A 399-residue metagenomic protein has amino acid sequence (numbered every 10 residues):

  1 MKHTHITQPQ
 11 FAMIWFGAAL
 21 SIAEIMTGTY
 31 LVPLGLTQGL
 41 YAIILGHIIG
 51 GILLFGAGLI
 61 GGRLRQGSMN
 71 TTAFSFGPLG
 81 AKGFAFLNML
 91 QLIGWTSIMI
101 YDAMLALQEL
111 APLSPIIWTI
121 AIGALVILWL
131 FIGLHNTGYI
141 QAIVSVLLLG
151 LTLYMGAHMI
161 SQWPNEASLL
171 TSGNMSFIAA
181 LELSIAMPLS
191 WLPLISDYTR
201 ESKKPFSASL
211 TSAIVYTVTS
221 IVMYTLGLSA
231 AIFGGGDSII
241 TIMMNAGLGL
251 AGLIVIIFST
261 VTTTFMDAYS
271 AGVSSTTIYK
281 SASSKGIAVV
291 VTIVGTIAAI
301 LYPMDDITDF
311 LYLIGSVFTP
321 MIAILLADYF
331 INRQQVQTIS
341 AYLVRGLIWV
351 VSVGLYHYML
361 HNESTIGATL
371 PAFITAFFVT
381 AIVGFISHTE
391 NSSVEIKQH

Functional and structural regions predicted by a protein language model:
M1-Q38, N136, S176-L181, P193 (+2 more regions): Membrane-interface "cap" regions at the ends of multi-pass membrane proteins
I14-A18, F84-M89, L110-G133, V146-G156 (+3 more regions): Transmembrane alpha-helical segments of multi-pass small-molecule transport proteins
T29-P33, L59, D102-L110, G123-V144 (+3 more regions): Membrane-water interface regions at transmembrane-helix termini and the short interhelical loops of multi-pass membrane
Y30-L59, G80-K82, Y216-T217, P371 (+1 more regions): Extracellular loop-to-transmembrane helix junctions
I44-F76, G83-M89, F385-S393: Juxtamembrane transmembrane-helix boundary signature
A81-P115, V146, V261-T277: Hydrophobic transmembrane alpha-helices that form the core helical bundles of multi-pass secondary transporters
I117-M159, T171-S172, S212-Y216, L311-A323 (+1 more regions): Membrane-interface loop-to-helix entry segments
A323-H399: C-terminal membrane-solvent junction of multi-pass transporters and transport-like membrane proteins
